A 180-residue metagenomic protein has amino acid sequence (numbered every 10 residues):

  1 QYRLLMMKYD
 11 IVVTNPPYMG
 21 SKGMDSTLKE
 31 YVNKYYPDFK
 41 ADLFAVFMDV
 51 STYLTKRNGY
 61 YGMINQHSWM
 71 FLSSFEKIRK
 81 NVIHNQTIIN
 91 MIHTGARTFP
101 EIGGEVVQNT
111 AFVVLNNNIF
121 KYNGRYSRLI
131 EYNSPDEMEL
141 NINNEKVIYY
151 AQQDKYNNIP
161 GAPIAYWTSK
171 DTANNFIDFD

Functional and structural regions predicted by a protein language model:
R3-D180: Signature of N6-adenine DNA methyltransferases within the class I
